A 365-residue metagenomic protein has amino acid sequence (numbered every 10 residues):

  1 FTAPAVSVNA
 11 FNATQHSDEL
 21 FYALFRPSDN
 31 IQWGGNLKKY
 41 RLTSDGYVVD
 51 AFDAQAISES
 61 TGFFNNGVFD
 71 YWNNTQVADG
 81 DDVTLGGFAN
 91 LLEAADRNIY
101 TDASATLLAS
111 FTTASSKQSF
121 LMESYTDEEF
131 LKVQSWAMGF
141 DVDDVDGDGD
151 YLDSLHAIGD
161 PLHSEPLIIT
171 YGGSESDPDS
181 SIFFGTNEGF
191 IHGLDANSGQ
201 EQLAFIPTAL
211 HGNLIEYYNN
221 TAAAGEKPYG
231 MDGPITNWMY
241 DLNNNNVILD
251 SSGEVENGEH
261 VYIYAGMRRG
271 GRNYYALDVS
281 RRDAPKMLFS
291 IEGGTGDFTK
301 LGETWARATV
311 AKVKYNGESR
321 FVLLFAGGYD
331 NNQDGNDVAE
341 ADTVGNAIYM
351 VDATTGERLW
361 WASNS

Functional and structural regions predicted by a protein language model:
F1-S365: A fold-level detector for beta-propeller and closely related beta-sheet-rich head/sensor domains
